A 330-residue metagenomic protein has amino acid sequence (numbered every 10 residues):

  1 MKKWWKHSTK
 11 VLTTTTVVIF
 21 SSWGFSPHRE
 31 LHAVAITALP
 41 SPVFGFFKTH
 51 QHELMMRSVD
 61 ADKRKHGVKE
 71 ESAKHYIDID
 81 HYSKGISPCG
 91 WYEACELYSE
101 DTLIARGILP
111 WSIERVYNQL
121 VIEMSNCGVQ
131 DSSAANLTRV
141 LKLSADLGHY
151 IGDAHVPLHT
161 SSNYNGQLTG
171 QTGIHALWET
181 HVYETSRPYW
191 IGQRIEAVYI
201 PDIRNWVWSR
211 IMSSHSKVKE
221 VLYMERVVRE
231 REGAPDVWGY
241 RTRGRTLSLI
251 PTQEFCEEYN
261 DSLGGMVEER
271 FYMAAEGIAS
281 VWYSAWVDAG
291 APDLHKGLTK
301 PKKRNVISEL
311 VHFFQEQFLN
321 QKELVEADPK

Functional and structural regions predicted by a protein language model:
K2-L12: Bacterial N-terminal signal peptides that target proteins for export
K10-F20: Bacterial N-terminal signal peptides
S21-D146, P157-R243, L247, P251-E254 (+3 more regions): N-terminal, motif-rich segments that launch catalysis or mediate targeting to/interaction with membranes, typified by
G152-V156: Surface-exposed interaction patches
A275: C-terminal substrate/ligand-recognition segments
